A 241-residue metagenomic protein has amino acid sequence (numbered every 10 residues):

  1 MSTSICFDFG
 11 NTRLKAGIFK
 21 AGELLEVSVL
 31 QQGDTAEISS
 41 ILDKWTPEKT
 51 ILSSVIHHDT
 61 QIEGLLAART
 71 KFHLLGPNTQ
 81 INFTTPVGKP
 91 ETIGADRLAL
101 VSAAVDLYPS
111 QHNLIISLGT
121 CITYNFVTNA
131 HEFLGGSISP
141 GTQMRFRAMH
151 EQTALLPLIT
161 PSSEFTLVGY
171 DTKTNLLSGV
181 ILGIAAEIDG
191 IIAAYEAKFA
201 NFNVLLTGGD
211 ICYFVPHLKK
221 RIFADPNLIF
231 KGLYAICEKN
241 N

Functional and structural regions predicted by a protein language model:
M1-F9, G17, E23-N113, A130-N241: Nucleotide/phosphate-binding catalytic cleft detector across ATP-hydrolyzing and phosphate-transferring enzymes
T12, C121, C212: Conserved Rossmann-like nucleotide-cofactor binding loop
L14-I18, I115, I122-V127: Short beta-strand scaffold segments in enzyme catalytic cores
